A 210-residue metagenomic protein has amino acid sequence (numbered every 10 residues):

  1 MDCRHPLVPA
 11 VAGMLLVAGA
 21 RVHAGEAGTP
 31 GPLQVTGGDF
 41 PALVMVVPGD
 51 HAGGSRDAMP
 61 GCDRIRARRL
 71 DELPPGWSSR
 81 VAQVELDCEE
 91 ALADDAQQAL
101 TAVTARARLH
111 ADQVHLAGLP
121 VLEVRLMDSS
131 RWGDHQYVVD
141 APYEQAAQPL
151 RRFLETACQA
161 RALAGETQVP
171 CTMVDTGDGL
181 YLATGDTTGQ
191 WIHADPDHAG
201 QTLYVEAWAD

Functional and structural regions predicted by a protein language model:
M1-A10: Bacterial N-terminal signal peptides that target proteins for export
A10-A18: Bacterial N-terminal signal peptides
V22-A27: Boundary at the C-terminal end of the N-terminal hydrophobic targeting segment
D39-C62, A141-L163: Amphipathic alpha-helical segments
D50-L92: N-terminal, post-signal-peptide region of Sec/Tat-exported proteins
L86, E90, D94-T176: Long, charged/polar, surface-exposed segments that mediate recognition or autoinhibition
G189-D197, E206: Short, exposed beta-strand-loop hairpins at the edges of beta-sheets in extracellular/periplasmic proteins
W208-D210: Short, solvent-exposed mixed-charge patches
